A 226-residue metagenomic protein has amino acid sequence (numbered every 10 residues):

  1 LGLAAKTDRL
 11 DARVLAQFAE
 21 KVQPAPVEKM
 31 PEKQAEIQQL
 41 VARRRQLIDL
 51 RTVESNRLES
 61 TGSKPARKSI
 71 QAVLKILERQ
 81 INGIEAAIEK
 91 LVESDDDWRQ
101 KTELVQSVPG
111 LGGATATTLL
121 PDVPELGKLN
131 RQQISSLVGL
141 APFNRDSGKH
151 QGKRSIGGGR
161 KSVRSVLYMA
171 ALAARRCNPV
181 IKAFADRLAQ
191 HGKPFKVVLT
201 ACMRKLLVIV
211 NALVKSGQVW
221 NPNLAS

Functional and structural regions predicted by a protein language model:
L1-S107: Long, charge-rich intrinsically disordered scaffolds of nucleic-acid metabolism proteins
E20-P24, T52, N56, G139-F143 (+3 more regions): Non-catalytic alpha-helical coupling and interface elements of nucleotide-dependent molecular machines and regulators
L50, Q80, V163, F195-L199: Hydrophobic (often cysteine-bearing) scaffold residues that line and stabilize catalytic clefts of nucleotide/cofactor
V53, R57, A87, K101-L104 (+5 more regions): A general alpha-helix detector
G113, T118-H191, F195, P222-L224: Phosphate-backbone recognition surface of nucleic-acid-processing proteins
Q190-S226: Basic, amphipathic alpha-helical segments enriched in Lys/Arg and hydrophobic/aromatic residues
